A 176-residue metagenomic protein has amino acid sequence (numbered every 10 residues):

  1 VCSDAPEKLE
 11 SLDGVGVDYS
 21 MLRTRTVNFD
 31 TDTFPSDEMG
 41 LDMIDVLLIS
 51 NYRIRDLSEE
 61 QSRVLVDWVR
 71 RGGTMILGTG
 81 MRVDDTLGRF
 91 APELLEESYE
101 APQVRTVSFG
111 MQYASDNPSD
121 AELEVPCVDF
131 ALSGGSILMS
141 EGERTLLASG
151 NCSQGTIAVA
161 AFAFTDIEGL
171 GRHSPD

Functional and structural regions predicted by a protein language model:
V1-V46, S50-R53, M81: Aromatic-Pro/Gly-enriched surface loop or interdomain linker that acts as a lid/target-recognition segment
L9-G16, S62-V66, A91: Short amphipathic alpha-helical segments and helix-helix/interface helices
L9-S11, S58, A148-S149, I167-G169: Short helix/loop capping segments that flank catalytic or ligand/cofactor-binding pockets
F29-S36, E60, G142-L146: Alpha-helical scaffolding within the catalytic cores of extracellular/periplasmic polymer-degrading hydrolases
L41-G88, N151-A160: Short alpha-beta junction capping motif
I76-A158: An acidic, glycine-rich "communication" segment
S153, T165-D166: Short, surface-exposed beta-strand-loop junctions and turns on beta-sheet-rich folds
D166-D176: Extended, hydrophilic extramembrane loops/domains of integral membrane proteins
